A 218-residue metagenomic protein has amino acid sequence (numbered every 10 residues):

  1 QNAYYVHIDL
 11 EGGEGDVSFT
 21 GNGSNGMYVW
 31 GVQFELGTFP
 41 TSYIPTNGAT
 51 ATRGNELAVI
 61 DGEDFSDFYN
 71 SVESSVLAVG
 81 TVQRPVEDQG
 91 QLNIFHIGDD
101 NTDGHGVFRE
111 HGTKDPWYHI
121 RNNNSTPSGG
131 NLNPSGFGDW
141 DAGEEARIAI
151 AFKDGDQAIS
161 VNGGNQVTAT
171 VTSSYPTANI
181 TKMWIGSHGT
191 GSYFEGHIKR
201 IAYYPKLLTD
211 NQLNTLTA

Functional and structural regions predicted by a protein language model:
Q1-S18, M27, G31, R109-S174: Extracellular glycan-interaction surfaces
L10-S24, A178-Y203: Extracellular glycan-interaction patches encoded by glycine-rich segments
E11-G13, I97-T102, K153-D154, S187-T190: Short, flexible beta-strand-to-coil junctions
G13-E14, E35-T41, V82-V86, N124 (+4 more regions): Acidic glycine-/aspartate-rich tracts in secreted/extracellular proteins
G21-N25, F65-N70, Y175: A general structural signal for short secondary-structure junctions and capping/turn motifs
G23-W30, S74, D103, E144 (+3 more regions): Residues that flank catalytic or metal-binding motifs in active/ligand-binding sites
E35-F68, Q166, K199-A218: Extended recognition patches within non-cytosolic domains
A58-Y118, Y203-N214: Extracellular glycan-recognition modules
